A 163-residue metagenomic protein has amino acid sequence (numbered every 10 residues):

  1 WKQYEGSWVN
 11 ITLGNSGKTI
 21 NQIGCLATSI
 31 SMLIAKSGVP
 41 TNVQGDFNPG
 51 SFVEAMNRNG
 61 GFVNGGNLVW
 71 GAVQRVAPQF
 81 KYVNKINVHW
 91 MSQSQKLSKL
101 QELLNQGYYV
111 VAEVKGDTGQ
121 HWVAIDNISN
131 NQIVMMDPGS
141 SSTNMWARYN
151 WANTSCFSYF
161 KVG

Functional and structural regions predicted by a protein language model:
W1-V63, G116: Active-site-adjacent structural segments surrounding the nucleophilic cysteine of cysteine proteases and isopeptidases
N21, V69-W70, Q74-R75, D137 (+1 more regions): Poly-acidic low-complexity segments
S29, L33-G38, L104, Q132 (+1 more regions): Short, well-ordered alpha-helical segments in soluble proteins
S37, F47-F52, M91-K96, N131 (+1 more regions): Alpha-helix capping and helix-coil boundary motifs
N42-Q44, N48, V69, S92 (+2 more regions): Helix N-cap and loop-to-helix transition residues
G50, Q79-Y82, N131-D137: Short, well-ordered strand-loop elements centered on a beta-strand within folded domains, enriched for acidic residues
N59-D126: ...with weaker cross-activation on analogous glycine-rich loops/strands in unrelated enzymes
N105, V114-G163: Active-site signature of cysteine proteases
